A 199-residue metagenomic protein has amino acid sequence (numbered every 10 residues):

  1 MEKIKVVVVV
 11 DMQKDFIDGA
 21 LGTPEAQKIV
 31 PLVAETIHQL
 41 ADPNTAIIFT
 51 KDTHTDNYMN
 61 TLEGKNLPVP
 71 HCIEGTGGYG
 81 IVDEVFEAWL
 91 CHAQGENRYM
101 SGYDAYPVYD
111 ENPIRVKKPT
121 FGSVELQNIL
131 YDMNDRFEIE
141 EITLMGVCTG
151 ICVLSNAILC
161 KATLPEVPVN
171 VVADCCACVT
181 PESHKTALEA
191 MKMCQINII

Functional and structural regions predicted by a protein language model:
M1-P113, R136-E140, E166-N170, V179-I198: Active-site acidic carboxylates
L32-Q39, C152-A162: Histidine-anchored nucleotide/phosphate-binding helix
N60-T61, L126-N128, S155-N156, E182-S183: Short, well-ordered secondary-structure micro-motifs
V116-K117, V172: Hydrophobic residues at beta-strand termini and immediately following loops that shape nucleotide-binding pockets
K117-F137, E141: Alpha-helical scaffold elements lining the catalytic groove of polysaccharide deacetylases
S123, C176-T180: Short, small-residue-enriched loops and turns at beta-alpha junctions that line or gate enzyme active sites
I139-C152, V171-C176: Glycine-rich anion-binding loop/nest that anchors nucleotide
T143, L159-A162, V179: Metal-ion/cofactor- or nucleotide/acyl-coenzyme-handling active-site neighborhoods
